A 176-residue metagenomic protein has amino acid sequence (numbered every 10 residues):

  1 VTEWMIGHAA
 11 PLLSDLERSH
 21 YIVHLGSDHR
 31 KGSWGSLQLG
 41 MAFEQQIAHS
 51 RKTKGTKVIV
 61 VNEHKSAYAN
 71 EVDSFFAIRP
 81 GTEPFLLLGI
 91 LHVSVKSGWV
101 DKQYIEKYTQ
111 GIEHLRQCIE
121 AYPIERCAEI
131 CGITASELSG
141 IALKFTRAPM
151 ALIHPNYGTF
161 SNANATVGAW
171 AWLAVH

Functional and structural regions predicted by a protein language model:
V1-H176: Cofactor-pocket helix-loop regions in the catalytic cores of large enzyme subunits
